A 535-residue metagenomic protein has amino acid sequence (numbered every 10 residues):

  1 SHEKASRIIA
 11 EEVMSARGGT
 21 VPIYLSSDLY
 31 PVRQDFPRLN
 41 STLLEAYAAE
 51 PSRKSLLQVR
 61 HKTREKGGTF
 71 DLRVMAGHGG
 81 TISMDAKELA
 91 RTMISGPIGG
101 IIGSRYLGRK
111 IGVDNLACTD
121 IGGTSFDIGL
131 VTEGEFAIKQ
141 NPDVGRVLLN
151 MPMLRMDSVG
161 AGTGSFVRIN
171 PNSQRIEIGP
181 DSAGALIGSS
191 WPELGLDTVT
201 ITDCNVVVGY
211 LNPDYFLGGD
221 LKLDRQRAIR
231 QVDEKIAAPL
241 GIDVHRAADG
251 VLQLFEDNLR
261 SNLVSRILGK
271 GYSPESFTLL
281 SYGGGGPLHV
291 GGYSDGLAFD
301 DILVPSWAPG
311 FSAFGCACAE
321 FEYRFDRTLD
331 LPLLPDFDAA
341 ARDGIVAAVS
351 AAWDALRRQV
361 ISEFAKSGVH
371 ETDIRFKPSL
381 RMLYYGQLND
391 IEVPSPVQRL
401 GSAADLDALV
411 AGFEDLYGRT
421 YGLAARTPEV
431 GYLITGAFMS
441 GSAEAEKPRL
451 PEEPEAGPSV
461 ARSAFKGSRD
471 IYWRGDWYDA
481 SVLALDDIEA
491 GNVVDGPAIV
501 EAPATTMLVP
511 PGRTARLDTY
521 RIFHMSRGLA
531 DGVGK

Functional and structural regions predicted by a protein language model:
S1-R7, D28-E45, A76-R91, L380 (+3 more regions): Short beta-strand-loop/turn "lid" adjacent to the catalytic site in phosphate-handling enzymes
A5, Q58, G123, S173 (+6 more regions): C-terminal, non-catalytic interaction/recognition modules in large multi-subunit enzymes and RNPs
S15-L39, A298-F314: Conserved phosphate-binding/catalytic loops in two-lobed NTP-binding clefts
I23-S27, G67-S83, V290, S294: Acidic-glycine-rich active-site phosphate/pyrophosphate-binding loop
Y47-F70: Helix-loop-helix hairpins and the membrane-proximal interhelical loops of multi-pass alpha-helical transport proteins
M84, E88-L211, G291-L333: Glycine-rich phosphate-binding loop of actin/hexokinase-like ATP-binding domains
I111-D114, Y272-S276: Short helix-loop-beta connector
